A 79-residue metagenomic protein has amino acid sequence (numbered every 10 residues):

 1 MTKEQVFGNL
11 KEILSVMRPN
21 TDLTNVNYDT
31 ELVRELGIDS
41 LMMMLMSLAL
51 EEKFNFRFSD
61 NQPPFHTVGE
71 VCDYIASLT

Functional and structural regions predicted by a protein language model:
M1, M17, M42-M46: Detector for methionine-enriched segments
T2-E35, E52-T79: Phosphopantetheine-dependent thiolation modules in NRPS/PKS and related acyl-activating systems
R34-E52: Phosphopantetheine-attachment site and its flanking helix in carrier
